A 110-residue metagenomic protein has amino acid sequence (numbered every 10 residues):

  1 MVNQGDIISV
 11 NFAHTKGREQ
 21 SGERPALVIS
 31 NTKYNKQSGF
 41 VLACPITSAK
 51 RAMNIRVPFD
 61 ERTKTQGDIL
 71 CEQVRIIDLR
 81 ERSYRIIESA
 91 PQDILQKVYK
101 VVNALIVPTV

Functional and structural regions predicted by a protein language model:
M1-V110: Conserved functional hotspots at enzyme active or ligand-binding sites that engage polyanionic ligands
